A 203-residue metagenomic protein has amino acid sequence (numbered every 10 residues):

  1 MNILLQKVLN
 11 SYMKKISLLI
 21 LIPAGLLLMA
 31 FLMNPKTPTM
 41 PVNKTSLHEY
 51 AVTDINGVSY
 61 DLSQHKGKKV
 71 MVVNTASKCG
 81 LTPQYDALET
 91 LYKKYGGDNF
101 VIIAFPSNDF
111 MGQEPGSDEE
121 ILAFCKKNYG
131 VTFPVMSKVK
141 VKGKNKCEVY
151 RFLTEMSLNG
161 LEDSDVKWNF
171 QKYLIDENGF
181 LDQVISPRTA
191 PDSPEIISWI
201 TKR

Functional and structural regions predicted by a protein language model:
N2-E49: N-terminal targeting signals for export/organelle localization
N34-S63, P83, E148: N-terminal "domain-start" segment that seeds a small globular fold
K68-K69, K78, P83-P106, K126-Y129: Conserved helix-turn-beta segment immediately C-terminal to the redox Cys motif in thioredoxin-like folds
S77-C79, N108-G112, K140-G143, L181 (+1 more regions): Solvent-exposed loop/turn segments at secondary-structure junctions within structured extracellular/periplasmic domains
N99-G116, T132-G143: Thiol-based oxidoreductase modules, predominantly thioredoxin-like and allied folds used for disulfide exchange
E119-W168: Short, internal strand/loop/helix patches that form the active-site neighborhood or redox-interaction surface
E148-R151, E155-R203: Thiol-/selenol-based redox modules, centered on thioredoxin-like and closely related oxidoreductase domains
